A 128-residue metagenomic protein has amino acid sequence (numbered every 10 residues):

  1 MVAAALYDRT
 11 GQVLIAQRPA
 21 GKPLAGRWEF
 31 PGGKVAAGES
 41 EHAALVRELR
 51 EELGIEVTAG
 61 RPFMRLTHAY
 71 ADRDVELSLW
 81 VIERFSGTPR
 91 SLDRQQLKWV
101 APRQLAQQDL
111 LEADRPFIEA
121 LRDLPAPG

Functional and structural regions predicted by a protein language model:
M1-V13, K34: Conserved N-terminal beta-strand and adjoining loop/helix that marks the start of the Nudix/MutT-like hydrolase domain
D8, E56-V57, R65-R90, Q96-P102 (+1 more regions): Active-site-adjacent beta-strand/loop module that shapes the phosphate/pyrophosphate-binding cleft
L14, E29, V81: Conserved beta-strand segments that form the floor/walls of ligand-binding pockets within enzyme and binding domains
R18-G21, I55, L110: Short coil/turn segments
P23-G26: A conserved beta-turn-beta hairpin within the catalytic core of GNAT-like acetyltransferases that forms part
F30-P62, A101: The catalytic Nudix box helix
L105-A106, I118: A generic structural signal for short hydrophobic patches within well-formed alpha-helices
A113-G128: Charged phosphate-binding loop/patch that engages nucleotide di/tri-phosphates or the phosphate backbone of nucleic
